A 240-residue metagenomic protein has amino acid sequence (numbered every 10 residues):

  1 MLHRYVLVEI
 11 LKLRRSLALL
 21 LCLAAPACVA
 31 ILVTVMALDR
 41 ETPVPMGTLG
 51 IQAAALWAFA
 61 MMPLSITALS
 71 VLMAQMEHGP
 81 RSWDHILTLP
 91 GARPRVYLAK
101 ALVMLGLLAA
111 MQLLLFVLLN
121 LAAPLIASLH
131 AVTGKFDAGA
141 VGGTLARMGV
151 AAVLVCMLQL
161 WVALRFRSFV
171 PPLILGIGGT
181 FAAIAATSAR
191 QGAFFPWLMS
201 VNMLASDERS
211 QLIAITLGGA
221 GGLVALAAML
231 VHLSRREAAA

Functional and structural regions predicted by a protein language model:
M1-L23: Aromatic- and glycine-rich beta-strand/loop motifs that create alpha-glucan
R15-D39, A55-L69, L173-T187: Hydrophobic alpha-helical transmembrane segments of multi-pass membrane transport/permease proteins
R15-L17, A92, R167-F169: Short loop-to-helix capping motifs
A30-I66, S70, L98-F166, D207-R209 (+1 more regions): Secretory targeting signals
L32-Q52, L173-A240: Terminal transmembrane helical anchor/hairpin motif
A68-H85: Transmembrane helix boundary and interhelical loop/hinge segments in multi-pass membrane proteins
M76, L89, P124, S128 (+2 more regions): Transmembrane helix-loop junction
L87-R93: Short helix-to-coil transition segments within interhelical loops that connect adjacent transmembrane helices
